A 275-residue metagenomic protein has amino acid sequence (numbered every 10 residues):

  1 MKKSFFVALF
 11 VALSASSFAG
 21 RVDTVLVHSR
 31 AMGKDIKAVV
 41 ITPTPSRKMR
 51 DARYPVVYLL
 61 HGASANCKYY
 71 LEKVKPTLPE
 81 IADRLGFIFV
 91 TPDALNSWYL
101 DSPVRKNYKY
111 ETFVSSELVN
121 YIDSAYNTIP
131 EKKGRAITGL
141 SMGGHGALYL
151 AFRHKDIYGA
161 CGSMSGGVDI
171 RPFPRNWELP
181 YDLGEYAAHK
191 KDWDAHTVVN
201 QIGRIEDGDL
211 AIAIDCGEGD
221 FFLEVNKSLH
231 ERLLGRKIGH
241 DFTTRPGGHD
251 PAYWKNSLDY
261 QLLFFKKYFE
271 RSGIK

Functional and structural regions predicted by a protein language model:
S4-S14: Sec-dependent N-terminal signal peptides
A19-K275: Non-catalytic cap/lid and distal C-terminal segments of serine-dependent acyl enzymes
